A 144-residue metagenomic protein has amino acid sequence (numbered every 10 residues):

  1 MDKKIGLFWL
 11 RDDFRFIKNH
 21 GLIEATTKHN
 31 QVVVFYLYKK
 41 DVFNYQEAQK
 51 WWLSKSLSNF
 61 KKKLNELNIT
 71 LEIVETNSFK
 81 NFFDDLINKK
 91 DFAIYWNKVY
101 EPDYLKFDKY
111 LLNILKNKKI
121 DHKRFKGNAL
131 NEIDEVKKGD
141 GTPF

Functional and structural regions predicted by a protein language model:
M1-T70: N-terminal beta-strand-loop-alpha-helix module at the start of alpha/beta ligand-binding or catalytic domains
I69-S78: Short beta->alpha junction loops
S78-F144: Beta-rich, aromatic/charged-enriched effector core domains that present basic-aromatic interfaces for binding
